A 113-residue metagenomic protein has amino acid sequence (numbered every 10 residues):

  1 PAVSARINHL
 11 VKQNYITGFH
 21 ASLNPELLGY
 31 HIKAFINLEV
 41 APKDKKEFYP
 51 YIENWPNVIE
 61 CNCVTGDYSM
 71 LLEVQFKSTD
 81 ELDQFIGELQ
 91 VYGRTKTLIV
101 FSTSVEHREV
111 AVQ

Functional and structural regions predicted by a protein language model:
P1-Q113: A compositional/biophysical signature of low hydrophobicity enriched in polar/charged and small residues
